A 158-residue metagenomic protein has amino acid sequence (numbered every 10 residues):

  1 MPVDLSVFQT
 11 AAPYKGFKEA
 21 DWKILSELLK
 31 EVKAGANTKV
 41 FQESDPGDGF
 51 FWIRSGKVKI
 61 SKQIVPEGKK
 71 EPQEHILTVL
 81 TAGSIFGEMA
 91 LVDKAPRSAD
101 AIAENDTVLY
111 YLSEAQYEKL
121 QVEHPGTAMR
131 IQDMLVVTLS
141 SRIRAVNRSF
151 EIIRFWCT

Functional and structural regions predicted by a protein language model:
M1-T158: Cytosolic regulatory regions built on CNB/CRP/Popeye-like sensor folds
